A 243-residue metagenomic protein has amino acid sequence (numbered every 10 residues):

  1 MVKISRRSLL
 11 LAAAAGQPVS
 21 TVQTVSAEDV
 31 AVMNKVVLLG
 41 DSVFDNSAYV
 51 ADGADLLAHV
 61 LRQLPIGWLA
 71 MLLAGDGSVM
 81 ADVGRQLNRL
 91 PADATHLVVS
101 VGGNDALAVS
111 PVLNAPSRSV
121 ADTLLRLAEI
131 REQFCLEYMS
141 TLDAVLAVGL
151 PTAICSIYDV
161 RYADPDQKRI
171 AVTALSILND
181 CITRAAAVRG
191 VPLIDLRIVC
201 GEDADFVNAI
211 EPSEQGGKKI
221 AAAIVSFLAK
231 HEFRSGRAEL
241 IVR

Functional and structural regions predicted by a protein language model:
M1-G16: N-terminal secretory signal peptides and thylakoid transit peptides that target proteins across membranes
R7-L10, L56-G67, V99-G103, A108-P111: An N-terminal domain-start capping segment
A12-A14, T24-D76, Q86-D93: Serine-esterase "nucleophile elbow" of acetyl-processing enzymes
P18-T21: Low-complexity intrinsically disordered segments
Q23-D29, G149, L228: N-terminal regions of proteins, emphasizing targeting and processing segments when present
A81-V83: N-terminal post-signal-peptidase region of extra-cytosolic proteins
R85-R243: Alpha-helical cap/lid subdomain in secreted, periplasmic, or secretory-pathway luminal O-acyl-processing enzymes
